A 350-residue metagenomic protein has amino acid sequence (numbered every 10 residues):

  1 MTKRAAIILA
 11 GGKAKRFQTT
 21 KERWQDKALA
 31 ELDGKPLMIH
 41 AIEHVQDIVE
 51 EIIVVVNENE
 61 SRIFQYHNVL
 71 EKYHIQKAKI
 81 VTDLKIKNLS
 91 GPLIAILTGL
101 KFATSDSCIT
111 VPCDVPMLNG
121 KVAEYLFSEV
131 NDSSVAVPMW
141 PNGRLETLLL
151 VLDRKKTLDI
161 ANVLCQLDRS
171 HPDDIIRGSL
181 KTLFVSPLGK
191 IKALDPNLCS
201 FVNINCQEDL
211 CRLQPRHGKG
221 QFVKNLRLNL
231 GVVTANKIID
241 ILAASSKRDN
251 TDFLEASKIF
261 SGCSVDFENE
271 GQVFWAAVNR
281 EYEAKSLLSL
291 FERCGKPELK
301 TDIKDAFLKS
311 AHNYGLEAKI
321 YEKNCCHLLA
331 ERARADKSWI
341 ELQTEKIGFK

Functional and structural regions predicted by a protein language model:
T2-S61, A123: N-terminal glycine-rich phosphate-binding loop and ensuing alpha1 helix
L37-S107, G120-K121, D159, C326: Conserved N-terminal catalytic core of the sugar/cofactor nucleotidyltransferase
S105, T147-D159: Conserved nucleotide-sugar donor-binding and metal-coordinating catalytic region shared by glycosyltransferases
D106-P116: Short beta-strand-to-loop acidic/aromatic patch adjacent to the donor-nucleotide binding site
L118-G143: Conserved donor-nucleotide/metal-binding helix-loop-beta segment in metal-dependent transferases, i.e., the alpha-helix
D173-T251: Conserved alpha/beta core of the MobA/IspD/sugar-nucleotide pyrophosphorylase nucleotidyltransferase superfamily
D252-E255, E268, W275, Y282 (+4 more regions): Structural signature of alpha-solenoid helical repeat junctions
F260, F267-E268, Y314, A318-E322: Eukaryotic all-alpha helical interaction scaffolds
